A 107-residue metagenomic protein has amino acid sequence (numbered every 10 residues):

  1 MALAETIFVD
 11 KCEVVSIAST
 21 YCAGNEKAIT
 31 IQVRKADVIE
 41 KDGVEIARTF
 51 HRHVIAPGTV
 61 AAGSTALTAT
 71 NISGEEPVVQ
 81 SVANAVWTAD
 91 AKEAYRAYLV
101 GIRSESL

Functional and structural regions predicted by a protein language model:
M1-R48: Short, charged/polar N-terminal "headpieces" of proteins
I46, R52-L107: Acidic, low-complexity intrinsically disordered segments
